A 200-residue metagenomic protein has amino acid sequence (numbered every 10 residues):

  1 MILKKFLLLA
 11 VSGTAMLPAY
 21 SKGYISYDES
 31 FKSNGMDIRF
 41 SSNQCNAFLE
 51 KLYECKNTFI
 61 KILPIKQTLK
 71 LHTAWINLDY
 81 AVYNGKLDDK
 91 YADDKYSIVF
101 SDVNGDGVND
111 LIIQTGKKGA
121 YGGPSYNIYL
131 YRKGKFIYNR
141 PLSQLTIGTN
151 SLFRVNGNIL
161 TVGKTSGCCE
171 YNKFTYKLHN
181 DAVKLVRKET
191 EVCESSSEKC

Functional and structural regions predicted by a protein language model:
L3-T14: Sec-dependent N-terminal signal peptides
P18-K66, N150-C200: Acidic, small-residue rich beta-repeat scaffolds with periodic aromatic anchors
S30, S97-G105, F153-R154: Structural signature of eukaryotic scaffold interfaces centered on beta-propeller domains
I62-K66, Y121-P141, F174-N180: Beta-propeller blade repeat segments, especially FG-GAP/WD-type strand-to-loop junctions in 6- to 7-bladed propeller
H72-W75, Y138-S143, L185-E191: Beta-propeller fold detector
N77-Y96, Q144-L152, S196-S197: Repeat-based blade/solenoid architectures
N104-T115, N158-T161: Acidic/hydrophobic-patterned starts of short beta strands in beta-sheet-rich repeat architectures
K118-G122, G167-C168: Short glycine/serine/proline-enriched coil/turn segments at secondary-structure junctions
